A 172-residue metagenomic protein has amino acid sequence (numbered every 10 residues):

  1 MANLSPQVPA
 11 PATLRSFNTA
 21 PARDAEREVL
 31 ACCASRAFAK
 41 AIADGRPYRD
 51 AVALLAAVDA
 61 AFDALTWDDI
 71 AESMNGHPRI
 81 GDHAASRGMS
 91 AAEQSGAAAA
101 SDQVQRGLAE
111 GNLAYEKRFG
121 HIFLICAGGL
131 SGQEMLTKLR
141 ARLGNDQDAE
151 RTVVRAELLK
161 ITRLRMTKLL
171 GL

Functional and structural regions predicted by a protein language model:
A2-A114, K160-L172: Aromatic-anchored, charged helix-turn/loop surface patch used as a conserved interaction hotspot
A100-L172: C-terminal non-catalytic interaction appendages of large macromolecular assemblies
